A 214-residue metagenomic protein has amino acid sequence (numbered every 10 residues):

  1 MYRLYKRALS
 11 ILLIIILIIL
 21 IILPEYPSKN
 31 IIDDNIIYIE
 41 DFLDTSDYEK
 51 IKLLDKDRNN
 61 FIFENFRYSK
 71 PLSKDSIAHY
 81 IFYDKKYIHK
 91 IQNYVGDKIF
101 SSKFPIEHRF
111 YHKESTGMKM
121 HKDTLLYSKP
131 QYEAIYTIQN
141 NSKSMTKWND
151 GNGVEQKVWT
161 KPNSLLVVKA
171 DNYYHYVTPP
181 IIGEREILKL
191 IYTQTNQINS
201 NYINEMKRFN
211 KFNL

Functional and structural regions predicted by a protein language model:
M1-I14: N-terminal Sec-pathway targeting helices
I15-P24, I191: Short hydrophobic alpha-helical membrane-anchoring segments
P24-D97: Non-heme Fe(II)/2-oxoglutarate
G96-E107: A short coil-to-beta-strand element that immediately follows conserved catalytic motifs
F100, L126-K129: A short catalytic or substrate-binding loop motif that flags glycine-/basic-rich loops and adjacent residues that bind
H108-L126: Conserved short histidine dyad/triad with adjacent acidic residue
P130, N141-L214: Catalytic core of Fe(II)/2-oxoglutarate
